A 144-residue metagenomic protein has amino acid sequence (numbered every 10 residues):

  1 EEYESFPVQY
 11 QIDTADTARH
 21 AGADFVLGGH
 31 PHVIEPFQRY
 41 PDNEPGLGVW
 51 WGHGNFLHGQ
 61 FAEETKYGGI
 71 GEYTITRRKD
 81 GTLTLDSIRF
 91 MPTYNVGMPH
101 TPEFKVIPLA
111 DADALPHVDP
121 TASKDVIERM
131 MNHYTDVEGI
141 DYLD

Functional and structural regions predicted by a protein language model:
E1-E4: Short acidic, glycine-rich surface-loop motifs adjacent to enzyme active sites
P7-G71: Conserved beta-sheet core of the metallophosphoesterase superfamily
E63-D144: A short C-terminal boundary segment appended to hydrolase-like catalytic domains
